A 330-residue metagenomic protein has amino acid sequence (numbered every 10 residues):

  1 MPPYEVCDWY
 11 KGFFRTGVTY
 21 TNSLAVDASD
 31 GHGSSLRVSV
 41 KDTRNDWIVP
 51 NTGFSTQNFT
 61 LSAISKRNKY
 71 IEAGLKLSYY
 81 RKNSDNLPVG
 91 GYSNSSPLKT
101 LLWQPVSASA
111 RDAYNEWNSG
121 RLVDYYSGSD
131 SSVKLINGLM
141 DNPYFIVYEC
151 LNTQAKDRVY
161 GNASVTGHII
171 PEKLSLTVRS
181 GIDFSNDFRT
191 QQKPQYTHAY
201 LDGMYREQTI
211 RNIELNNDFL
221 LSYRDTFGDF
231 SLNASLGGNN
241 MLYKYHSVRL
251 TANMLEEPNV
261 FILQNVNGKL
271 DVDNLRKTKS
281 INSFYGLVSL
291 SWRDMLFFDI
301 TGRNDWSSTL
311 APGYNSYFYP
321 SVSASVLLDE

Functional and structural regions predicted by a protein language model:
M1-A25, S39-T52: Short strand-turn segments of transmembrane beta-barrel domains in outer membranes, especially the first one or two
M1-Y4, W47-V49, N58-Y160, T177-N282 (+2 more regions): Surface-exposed loop/interface segments of Gram-negative outer-membrane beta-barrel transport/assembly proteins
V18, N22-A28, L61-S65, G161-G167 (+4 more regions): Residues on the lipid-exposed face of transmembrane beta-strands in outer-membrane beta-barrel proteins
T19, G31-H32, K66-N68, I170-E172 (+3 more regions): Outer-membrane beta-barrel channels and translocator barrels
S34-S39, V133-D141, P258-N265, V288-T301: Active-site-adjacent bridging/hinge elements
V38-V40, L75, A163, V178 (+3 more regions): Membrane-embedded beta-strand positions of outer-membrane beta-barrel proteins
V40-D46, F298-S307, L328: Transmembrane beta-strand segments that form the barrel wall of outer-membrane beta-barrel proteins
P312-S316: Short glycine/threonine-rich loop-to-helix capping motif typified by GTGT followed within a few residues by an Asp-Pro
